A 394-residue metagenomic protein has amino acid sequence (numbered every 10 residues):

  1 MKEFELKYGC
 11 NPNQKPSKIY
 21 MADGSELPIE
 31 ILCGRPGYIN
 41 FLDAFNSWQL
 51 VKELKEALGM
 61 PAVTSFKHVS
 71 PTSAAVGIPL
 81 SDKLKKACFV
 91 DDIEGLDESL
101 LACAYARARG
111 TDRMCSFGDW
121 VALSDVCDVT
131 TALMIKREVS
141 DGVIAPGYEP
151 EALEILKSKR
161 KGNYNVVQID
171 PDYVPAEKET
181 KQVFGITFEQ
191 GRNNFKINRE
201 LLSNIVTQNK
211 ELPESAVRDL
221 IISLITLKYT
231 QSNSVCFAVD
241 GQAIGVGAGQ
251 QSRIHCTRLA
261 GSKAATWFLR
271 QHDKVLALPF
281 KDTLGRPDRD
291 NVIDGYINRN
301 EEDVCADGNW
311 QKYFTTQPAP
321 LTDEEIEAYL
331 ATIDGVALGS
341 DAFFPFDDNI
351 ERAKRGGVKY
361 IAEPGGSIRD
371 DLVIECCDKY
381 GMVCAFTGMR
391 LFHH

Functional and structural regions predicted by a protein language model:
M1-L201, A216-S234: Active-site loops and adjacent core secondary-structure elements that bind or stabilize anionic groups
D23-R35, T111-F117, G191-K210, P287-N309 (+2 more regions): Gly-rich Lys/Arg/Thr-decorated short loops/hinges at beta-loop-alpha junctions or inter-strand turns that position
E53, Y229, T266-R270, R355 (+1 more regions): Conserved helix-loop functional segments at active or binding sites
A57-S65, V166-I169, S232-V239, L269-F280 (+1 more regions): Flexible, glycine/charged-enriched surface loops at secondary-structure junctions
S70, C127, V239-D240, F344 (+1 more regions): Active-site-proximal loop/turn and secondary-structure-junction residues that shape catalytic pockets, frequently
T72-M114, I244-F346: Glycine- and Gly-Pro-enriched alpha-helical subdomains that act as flexible, kink-prone "lid/hinge" or packing modules
D119, L123-S124, R137-V167, D172-V174 (+5 more regions): C-terminal binding/interaction regions
V126, I205-S215, F344: Bateman/CBS regulatory modules and CBS-like beta-alpha motifs in cytosolic regions of diverse proteins
